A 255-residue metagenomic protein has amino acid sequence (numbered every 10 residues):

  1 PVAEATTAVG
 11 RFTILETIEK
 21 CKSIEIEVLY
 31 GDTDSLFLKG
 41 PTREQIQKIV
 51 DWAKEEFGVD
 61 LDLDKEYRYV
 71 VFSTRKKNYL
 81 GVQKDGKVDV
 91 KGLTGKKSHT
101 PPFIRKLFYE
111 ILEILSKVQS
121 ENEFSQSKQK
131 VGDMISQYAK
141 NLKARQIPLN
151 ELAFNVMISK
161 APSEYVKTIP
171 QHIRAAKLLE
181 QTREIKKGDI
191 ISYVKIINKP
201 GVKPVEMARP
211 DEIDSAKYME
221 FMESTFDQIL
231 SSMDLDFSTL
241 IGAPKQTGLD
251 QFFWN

Functional and structural regions predicted by a protein language model:
V2-T33, L38-N255: DNA-dependent DNA polymerase catalytic subunits
